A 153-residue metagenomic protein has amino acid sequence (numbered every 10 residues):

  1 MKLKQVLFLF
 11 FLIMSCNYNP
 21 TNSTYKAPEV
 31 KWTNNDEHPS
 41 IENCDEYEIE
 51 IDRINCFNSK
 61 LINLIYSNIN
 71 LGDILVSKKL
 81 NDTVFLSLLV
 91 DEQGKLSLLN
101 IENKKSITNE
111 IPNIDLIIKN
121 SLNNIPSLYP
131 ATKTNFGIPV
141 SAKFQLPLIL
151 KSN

Functional and structural regions predicted by a protein language model:
M1-C16: Sec-dependent bacterial lipoprotein signal peptides
C16-N153: Charge-biased low-complexity segments
